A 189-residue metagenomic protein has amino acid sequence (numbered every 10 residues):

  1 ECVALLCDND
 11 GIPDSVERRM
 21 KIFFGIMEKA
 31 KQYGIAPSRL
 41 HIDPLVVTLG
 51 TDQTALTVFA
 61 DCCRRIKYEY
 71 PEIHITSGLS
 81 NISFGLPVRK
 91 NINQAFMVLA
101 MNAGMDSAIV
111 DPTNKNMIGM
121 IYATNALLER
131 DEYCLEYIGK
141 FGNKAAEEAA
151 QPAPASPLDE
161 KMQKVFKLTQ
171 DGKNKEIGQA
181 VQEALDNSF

Functional and structural regions predicted by a protein language model:
E1-S38, T48-E69, I73, S80-F189: ATP-dependent carboxylate/acyl-activation modules
D43-V47: Active-site pocket-lining segment
